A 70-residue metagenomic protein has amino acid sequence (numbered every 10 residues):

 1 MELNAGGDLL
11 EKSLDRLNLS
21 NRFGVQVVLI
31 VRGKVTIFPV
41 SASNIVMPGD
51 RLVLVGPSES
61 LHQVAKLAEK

Functional and structural regions predicted by a protein language model:
M1-L3: Short glycine-/aliphatic-rich beta-strand segments at the starts of folded cytosolic domains
A5-K70: Cytosolic Rossmann-like ligand/nucleotide-binding regulatory domains
